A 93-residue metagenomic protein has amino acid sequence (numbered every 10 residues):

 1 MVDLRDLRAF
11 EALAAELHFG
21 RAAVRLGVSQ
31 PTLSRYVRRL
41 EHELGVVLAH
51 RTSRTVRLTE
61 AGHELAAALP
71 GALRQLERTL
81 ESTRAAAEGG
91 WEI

Functional and structural regions predicted by a protein language model:
M1-Y36, H50, V56: N-terminal short secondary-structure element
F19, V46, A85: Hydrophobic patch in the ABC ATPase nucleotide-binding domain
V24, H42, H63: Alpha-helical residues within the helix-turn-helix
R38-G45, R74-E77: Residue-level detection of the helix-turn-helix DNA-binding "recognition helix"
E41-L58: A short LG(V/I)-centered, amphipathic sequence patch enriched for acidic residue(s) preceding the LG motif
G62, A66-L73: Coiled-coil helix of the DHp
L76-R84: A short, exposed helix-loop element centered on a Lys and neighboring polar residues
A85-I93: Interdomain hinge and pocket-entrance segments immediately C-terminal to HTH DNA-binding domains
